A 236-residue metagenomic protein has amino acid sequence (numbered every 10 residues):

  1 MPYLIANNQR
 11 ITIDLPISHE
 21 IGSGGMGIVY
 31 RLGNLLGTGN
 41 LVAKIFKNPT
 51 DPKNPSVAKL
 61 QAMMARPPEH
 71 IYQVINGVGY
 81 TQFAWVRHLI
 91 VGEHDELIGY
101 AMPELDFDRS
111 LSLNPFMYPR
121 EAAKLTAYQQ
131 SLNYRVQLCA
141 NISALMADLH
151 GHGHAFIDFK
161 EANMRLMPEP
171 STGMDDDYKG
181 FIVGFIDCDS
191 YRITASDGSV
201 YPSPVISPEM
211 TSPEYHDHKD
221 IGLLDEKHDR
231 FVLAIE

Functional and structural regions predicted by a protein language model:
P2-P52, G79-T81, G92: ATP-binding glycine-rich phosphate-binding loop
P49-G77: The N-lobe alphaC helix and its flanking beta3-alphaC-beta4 segment of protein kinase-like domains, centered on
T81-Y134: Conserved structural core of kinase catalytic domains
M146, H150-E169, D175, G180: Catalytic-loop of the protein kinase fold
I186-R192: Activation of the activation-loop gatekeeper triad in protein kinase-fold domains
S199-K219: Conserved activation segment of eukaryotic-like protein kinases, specifically the C-terminal portion of the activation
L223-A234: Activation loop
